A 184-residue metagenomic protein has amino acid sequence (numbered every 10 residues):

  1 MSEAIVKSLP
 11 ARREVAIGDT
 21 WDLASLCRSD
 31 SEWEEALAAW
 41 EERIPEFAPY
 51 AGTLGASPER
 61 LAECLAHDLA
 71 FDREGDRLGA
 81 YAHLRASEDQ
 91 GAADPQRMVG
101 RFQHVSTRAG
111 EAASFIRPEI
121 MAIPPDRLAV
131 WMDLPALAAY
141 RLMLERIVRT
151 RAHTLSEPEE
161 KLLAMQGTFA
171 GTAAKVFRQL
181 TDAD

Functional and structural regions predicted by a protein language model:
M1-D184: A well-structured
